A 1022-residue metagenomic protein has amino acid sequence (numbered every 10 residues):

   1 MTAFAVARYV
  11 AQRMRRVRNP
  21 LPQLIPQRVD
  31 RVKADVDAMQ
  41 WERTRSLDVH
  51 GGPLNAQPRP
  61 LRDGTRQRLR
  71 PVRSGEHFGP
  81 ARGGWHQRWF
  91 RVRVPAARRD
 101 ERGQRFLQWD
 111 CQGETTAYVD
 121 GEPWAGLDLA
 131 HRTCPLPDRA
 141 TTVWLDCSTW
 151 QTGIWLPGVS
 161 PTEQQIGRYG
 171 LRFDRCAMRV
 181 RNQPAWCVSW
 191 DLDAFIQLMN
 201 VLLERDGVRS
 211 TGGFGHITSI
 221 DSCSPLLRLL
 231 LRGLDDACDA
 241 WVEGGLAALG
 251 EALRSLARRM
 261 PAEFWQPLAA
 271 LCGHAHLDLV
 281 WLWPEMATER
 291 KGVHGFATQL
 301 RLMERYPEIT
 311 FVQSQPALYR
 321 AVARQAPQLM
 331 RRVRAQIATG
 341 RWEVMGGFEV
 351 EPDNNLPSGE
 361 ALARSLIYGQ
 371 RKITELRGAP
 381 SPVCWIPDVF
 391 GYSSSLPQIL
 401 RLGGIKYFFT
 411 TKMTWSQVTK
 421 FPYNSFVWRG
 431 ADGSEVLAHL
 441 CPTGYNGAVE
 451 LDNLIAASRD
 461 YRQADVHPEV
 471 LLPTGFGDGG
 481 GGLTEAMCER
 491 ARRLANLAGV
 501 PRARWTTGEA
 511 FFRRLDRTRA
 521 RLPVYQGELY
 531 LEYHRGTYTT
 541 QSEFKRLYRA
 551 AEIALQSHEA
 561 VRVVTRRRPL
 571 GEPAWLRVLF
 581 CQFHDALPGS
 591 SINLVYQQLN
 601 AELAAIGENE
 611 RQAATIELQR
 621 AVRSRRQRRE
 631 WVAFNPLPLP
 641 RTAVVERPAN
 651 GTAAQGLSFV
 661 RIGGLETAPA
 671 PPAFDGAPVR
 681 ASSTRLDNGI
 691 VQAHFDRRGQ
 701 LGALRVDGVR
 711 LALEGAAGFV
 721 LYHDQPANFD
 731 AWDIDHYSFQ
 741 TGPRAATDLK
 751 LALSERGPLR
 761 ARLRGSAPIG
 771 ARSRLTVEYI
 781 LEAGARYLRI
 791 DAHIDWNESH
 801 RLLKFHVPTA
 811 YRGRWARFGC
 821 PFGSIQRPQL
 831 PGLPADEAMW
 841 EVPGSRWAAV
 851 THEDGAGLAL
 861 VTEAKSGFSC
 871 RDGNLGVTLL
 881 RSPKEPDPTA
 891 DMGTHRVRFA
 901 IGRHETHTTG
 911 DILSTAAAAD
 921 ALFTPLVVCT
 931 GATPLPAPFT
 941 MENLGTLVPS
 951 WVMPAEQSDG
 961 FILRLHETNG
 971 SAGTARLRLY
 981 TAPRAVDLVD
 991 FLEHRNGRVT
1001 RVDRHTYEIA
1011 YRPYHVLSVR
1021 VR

Functional and structural regions predicted by a protein language model:
T2-P58, T162, L171-W281, A551 (+2 more regions): Histidine-centered catalytic/metal-binding microenvironments
T2-P95, D353, A717-G718, Y722-L751: Extended carbohydrate-recognition surfaces in non-catalytic/accessory domains of CAZymes and lectin-like proteins
R73-Q112, D146-N200: Beta-strand-rich recognition domains
E101-V119, V143-L145, V632-F634, L977: Aromatic-lined ligand-binding clefts that engage carbohydrates, nucleic acids, or primary amines
T116-S160: Beta-strand-rich ligand-recognition modules
Q197-V208, G212-G233, H276, V280 (+4 more regions): Catalytic grooves of carbohydrate-active enzymes
L253-L271, K291-Y306, A321-P382, Y392-L402 (+2 more regions): Catalytic alpha-helical scaffold of carbohydrate-active enzymes acting on polysaccharides/glycoconjugates
L396-L402, F409, W415, P422-S425 (+10 more regions): C-terminal (or distal) subdomains of carbohydrate-active enzymes
